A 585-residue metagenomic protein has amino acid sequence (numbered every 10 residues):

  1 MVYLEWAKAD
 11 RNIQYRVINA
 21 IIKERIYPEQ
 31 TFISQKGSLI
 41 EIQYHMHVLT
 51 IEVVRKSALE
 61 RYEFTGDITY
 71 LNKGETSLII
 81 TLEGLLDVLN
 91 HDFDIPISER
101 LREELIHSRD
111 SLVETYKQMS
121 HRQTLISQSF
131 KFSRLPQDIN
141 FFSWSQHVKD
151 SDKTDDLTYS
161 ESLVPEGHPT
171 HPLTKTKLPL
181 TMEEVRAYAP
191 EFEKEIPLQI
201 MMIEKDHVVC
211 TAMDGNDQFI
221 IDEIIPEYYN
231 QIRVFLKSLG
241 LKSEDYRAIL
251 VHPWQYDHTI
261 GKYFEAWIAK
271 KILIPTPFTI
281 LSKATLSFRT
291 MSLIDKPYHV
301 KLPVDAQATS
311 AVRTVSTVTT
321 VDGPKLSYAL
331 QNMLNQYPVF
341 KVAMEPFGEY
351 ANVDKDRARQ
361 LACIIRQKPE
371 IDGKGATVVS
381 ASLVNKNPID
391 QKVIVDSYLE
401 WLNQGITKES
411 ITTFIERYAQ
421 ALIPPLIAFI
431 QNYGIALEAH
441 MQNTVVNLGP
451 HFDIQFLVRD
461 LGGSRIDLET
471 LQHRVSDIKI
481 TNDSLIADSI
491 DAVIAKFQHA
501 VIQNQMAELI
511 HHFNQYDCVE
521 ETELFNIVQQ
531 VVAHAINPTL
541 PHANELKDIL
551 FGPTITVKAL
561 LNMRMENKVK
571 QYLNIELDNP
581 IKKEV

Functional and structural regions predicted by a protein language model:
M1-Q420, G449-V585: Nucleotide/phosphate-binding site architecture used for ATP/NTP-dependent chemistry
L281-L286, I427-A428, L437-H440: Short amphipathic alpha-helical surface micro-motifs
F414-Y433: Conserved kinase catalytic-core helix
A428-L437, Y516-V519: Surface-exposed helix-capping loop/turn segments at secondary-structure junctions
Y433-N447: A short glycine-rich, hydrophobically flanked beta-strand micro-motif that places a catalytic Asp/Glu for divalent metal
